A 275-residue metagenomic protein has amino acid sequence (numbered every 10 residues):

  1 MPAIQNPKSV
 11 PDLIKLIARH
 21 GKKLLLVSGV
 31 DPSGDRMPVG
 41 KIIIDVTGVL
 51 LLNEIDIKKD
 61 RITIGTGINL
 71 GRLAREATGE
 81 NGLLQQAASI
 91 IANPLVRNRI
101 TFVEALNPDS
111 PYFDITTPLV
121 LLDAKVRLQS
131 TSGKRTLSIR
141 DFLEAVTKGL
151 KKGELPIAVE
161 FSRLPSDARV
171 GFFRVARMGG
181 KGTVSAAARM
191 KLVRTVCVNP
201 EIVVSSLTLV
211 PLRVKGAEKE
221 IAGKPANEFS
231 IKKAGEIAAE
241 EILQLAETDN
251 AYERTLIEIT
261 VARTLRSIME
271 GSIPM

Functional and structural regions predicted by a protein language model:
M1-M275: C-terminal structural segment of proteins
